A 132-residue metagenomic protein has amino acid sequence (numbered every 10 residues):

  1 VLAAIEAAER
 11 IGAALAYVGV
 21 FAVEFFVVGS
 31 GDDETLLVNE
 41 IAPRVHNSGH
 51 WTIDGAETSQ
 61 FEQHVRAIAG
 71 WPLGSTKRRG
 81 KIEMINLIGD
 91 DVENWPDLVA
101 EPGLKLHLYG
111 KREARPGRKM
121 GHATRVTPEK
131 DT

Functional and structural regions predicted by a protein language model:
V1, E6-A8, W95, K105-L106: Mixed-charge, polar/low-complexity N-terminal
L2-V23, A42-D90: Active-site "cap" helix and flanking loop/linker of ATP-utilizing ligase/carboxylase catalytic domains
F26-S30, Y109: Short beta-strand micro-motifs enriched in acidic
D32-L37: Conserved protein kinase catalytic/activation segment
R66-T132: Peripheral (often C-terminal) accessory segments that flank ATP-dependent C-N-forming ligase machineries
